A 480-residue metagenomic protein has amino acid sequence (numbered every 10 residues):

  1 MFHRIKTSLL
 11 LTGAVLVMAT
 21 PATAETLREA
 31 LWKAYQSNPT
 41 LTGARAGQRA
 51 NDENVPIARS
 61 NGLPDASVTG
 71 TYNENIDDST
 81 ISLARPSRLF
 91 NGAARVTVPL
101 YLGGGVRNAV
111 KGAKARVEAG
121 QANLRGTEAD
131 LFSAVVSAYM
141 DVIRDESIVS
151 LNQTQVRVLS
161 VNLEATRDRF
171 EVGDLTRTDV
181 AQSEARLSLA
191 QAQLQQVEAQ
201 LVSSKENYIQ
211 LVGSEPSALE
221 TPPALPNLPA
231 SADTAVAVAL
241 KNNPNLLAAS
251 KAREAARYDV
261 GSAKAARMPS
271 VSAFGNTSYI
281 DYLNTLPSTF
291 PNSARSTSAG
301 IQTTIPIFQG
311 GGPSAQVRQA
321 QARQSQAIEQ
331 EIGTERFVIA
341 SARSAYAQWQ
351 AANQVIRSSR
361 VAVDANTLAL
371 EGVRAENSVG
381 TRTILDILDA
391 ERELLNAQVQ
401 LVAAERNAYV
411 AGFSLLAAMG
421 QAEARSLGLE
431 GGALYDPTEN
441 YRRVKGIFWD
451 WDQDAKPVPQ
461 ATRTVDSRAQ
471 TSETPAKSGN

Functional and structural regions predicted by a protein language model:
M1-L10: Bacterial N-terminal signal peptides that target proteins for export
F2-H3, V402-N480: Acidic, low-complexity, intrinsically disordered peripheral segments
H3, E128-K241, A252, Q348 (+6 more regions): Periplasmic alpha-helical coiled-coil/stalk elements that build and connect Gram-negative outer-membrane
L10-M18: Bacterial N-terminal signal peptides
T20-A24: Sec/Tat signal peptide C-region and signal peptidase I cleavage site
E25-G43: Short N-terminal segments immediately surrounding and downstream of signal-peptide cleavage
T26, D65-T127, N245-T334, S341 (+6 more regions): Small/polar-residue-enriched beta-strand and adjacent coil segments characteristic of outer-membrane beta-barrel
K111-K114, R177-S188, R318, I384-R392: Short, charged, amphipathic alpha-helical segments
